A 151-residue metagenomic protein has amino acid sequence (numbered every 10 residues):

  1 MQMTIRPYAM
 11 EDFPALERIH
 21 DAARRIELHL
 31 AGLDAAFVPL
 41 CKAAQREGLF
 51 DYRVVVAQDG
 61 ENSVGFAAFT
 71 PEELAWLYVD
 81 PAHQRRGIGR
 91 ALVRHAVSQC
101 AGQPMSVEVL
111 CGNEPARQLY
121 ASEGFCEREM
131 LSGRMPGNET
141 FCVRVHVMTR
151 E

Functional and structural regions predicted by a protein language model:
M1-E11, R144-H146, R150-E151: Conserved N-terminal entry element of GNAT/NAT acetyltransferase domains
M10-F13, E17-A44: Conserved GNAT-fold acetyl-CoA-binding loop/helix
A44-V56, E73: A short helix-loop-beta-strand connector motif used in the catalytic cores of GNAT acetyltransferases and, in some
D51-A67: Conserved beta-hairpin
L74-Q84, V109-L110: A short, internal acetyl-CoA/4′-phosphopantetheine-binding micro-motif in the GNAT/acyltransferase core
R85-S98, R117-Q118, S122: Conserved acetyl-CoA-binding loop-helix of GNAT-fold acetyltransferases
S106-R117, A121-E123, E129-E151: C-terminal "cap" of GNAT-fold acetyltransferases
